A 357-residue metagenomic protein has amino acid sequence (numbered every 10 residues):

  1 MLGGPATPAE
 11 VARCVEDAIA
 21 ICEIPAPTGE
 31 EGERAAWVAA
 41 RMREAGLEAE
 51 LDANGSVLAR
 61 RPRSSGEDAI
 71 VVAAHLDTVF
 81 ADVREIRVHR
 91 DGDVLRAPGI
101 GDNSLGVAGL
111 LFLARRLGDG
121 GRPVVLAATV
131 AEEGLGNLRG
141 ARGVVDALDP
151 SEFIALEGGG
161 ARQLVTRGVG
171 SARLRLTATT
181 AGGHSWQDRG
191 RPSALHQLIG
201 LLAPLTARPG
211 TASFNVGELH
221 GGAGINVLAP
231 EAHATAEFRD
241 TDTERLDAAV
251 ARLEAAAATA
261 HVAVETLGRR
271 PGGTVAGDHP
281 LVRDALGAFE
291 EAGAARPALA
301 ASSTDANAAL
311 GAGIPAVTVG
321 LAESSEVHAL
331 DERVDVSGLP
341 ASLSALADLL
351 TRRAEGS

Functional and structural regions predicted by a protein language model:
M1-V94: Acidic/His- and Gly-rich active-site-bordering loop/insert found across diverse amide/peptide-bond hydrolases
A18-E23, S56-V57, N215-G224, T235-T241 (+4 more regions): A short beta-alpha structural unit
G32, A97-S171, V216, I225-N226 (+2 more regions): Acidic/histidine-rich catalytic neighborhood of metal-dependent amide-processing enzymes
V72, R90-G134, L174-A178, Q187-A207 (+3 more regions): Alpha-helical metal-binding/catalytic segments enriched in His/Glu/Asp
L76-R90, R167-T177, V317: Acidic-glycine-rich active-site phosphate/pyrophosphate-binding loop
L76-T78, V94, A127-L135, G158-G160 (+2 more regions): Acidic, glycine-rich active-site loops and adjacent beta-strand->loop/helix elements that engage anionic groups
D188-H220, V227, D242-A263: Acidic-enriched catalytic cores of C-N bond-cleaving enzymes acting on peptides and small amides
L219, P230, A295-R353: Zn-dependent metallopeptidase/amidohydrolase metal-coordination segment
